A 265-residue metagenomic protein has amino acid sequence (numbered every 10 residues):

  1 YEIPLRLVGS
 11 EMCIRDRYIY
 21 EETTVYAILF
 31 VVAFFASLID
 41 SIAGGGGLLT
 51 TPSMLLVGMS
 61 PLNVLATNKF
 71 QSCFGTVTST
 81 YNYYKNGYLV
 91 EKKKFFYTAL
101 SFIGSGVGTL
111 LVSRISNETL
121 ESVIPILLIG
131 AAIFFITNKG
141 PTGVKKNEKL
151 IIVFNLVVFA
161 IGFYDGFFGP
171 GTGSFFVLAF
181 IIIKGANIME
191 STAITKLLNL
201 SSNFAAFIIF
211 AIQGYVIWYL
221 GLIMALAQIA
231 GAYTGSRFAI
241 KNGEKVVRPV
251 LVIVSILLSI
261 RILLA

Functional and structural regions predicted by a protein language model:
Y1-D16: Single conserved hydrophobic/aromatic residue that forms the stacking wall/gate of nucleotide- or nucleobase-binding
R15-S60, G143-T192: Selected transmembrane alpha-helices and immediately adjacent juxtamembrane segments of polytopic inner-membrane
V25-L29, K93, Y97, E121-I124 (+4 more regions): Residue-level signature of transmembrane alpha-helical entry/exit and packing/kink sites in multi-pass membrane
Y26, K69, P125-L128, A132 (+4 more regions): Residues within membrane-spanning alpha-helices of integral membrane proteins, especially the hydrophobic core/packing
S60-N68, E91-K93, G185-K196: Membrane-interface alpha-helices at helix entry/exit sites of multi-pass transporters
A66-T119, N203-P249, I253: Selective hydrophobic functional segments
T78-Y88, N117, P125-L150, S259-A265: Transmembrane helix exit motif
